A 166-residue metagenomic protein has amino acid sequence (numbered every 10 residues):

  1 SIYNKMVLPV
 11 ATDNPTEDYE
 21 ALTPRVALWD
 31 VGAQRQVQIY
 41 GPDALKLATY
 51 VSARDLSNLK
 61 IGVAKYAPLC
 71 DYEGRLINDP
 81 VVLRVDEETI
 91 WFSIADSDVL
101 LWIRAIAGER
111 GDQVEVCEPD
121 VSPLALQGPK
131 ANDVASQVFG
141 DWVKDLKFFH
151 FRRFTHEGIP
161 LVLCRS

Functional and structural regions predicted by a protein language model:
S1-C70, R75: Acidic, proline/glycine-enriched N-terminal capping motif
N78-S166: Acidic, low-complexity central loop/insert segments
